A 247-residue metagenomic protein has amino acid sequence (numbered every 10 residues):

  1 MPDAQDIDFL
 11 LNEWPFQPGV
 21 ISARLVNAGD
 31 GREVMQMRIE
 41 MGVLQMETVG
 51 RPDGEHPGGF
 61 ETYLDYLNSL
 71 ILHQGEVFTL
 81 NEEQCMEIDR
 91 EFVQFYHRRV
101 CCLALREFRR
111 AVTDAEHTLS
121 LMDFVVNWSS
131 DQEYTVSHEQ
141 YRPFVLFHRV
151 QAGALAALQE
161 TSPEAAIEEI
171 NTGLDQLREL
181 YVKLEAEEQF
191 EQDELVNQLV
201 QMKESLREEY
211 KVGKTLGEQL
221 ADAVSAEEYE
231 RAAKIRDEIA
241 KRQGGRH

Functional and structural regions predicted by a protein language model:
M1-V125, T161, N171-L174: N-terminal alpha-helical interaction modules that lie
V77-F92, Y134-L146, M202-V212: TPR-adjacent "capping" and linker segments in tetratricopeptide-repeat scaffold/adaptor proteins
L80, N127-P143, V182-Q192: Acidic, Ser/Thr-rich low-complexity linear motifs
I88-C101, E116, Y141-A156, D193-N197 (+1 more regions): Amphipathic alpha-helical repeat scaffolds of TPR domains
L103, A157-L158, V224: Hydrophobic/aromatic side-chain positions at a characteristic register within alpha-helices of tetratricopeptide repeats
L121-V125, S129, L177-L184, R242-Q243: Alpha-helical junction/boundary sensor with strong preference for TPR arrays
D193-V196, E208-H247: Alpha-helical oligomerization segments
